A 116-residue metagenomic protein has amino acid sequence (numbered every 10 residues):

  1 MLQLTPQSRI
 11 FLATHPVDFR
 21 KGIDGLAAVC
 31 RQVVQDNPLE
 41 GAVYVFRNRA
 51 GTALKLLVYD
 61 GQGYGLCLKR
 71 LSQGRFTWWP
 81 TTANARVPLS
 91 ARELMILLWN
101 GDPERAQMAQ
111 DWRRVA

Functional and structural regions predicted by a protein language model:
M1-A116: Polybasic/polar functional segments that serve as interface/processing modules
